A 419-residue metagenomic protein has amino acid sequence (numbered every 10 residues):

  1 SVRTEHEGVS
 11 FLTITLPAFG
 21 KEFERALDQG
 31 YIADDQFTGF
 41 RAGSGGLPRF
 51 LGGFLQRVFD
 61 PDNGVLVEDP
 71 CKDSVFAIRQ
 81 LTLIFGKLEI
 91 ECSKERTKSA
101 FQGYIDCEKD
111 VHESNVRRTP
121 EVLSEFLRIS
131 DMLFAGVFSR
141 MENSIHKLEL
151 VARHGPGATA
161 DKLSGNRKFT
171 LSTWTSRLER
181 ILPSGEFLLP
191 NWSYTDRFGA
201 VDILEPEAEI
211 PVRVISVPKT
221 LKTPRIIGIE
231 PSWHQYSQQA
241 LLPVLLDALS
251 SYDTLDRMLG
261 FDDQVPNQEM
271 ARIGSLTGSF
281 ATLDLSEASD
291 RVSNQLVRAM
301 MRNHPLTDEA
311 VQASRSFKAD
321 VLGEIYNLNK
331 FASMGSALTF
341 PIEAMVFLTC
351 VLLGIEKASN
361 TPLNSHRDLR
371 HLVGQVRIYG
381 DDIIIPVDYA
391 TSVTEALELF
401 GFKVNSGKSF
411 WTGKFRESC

Functional and structural regions predicted by a protein language model:
S1-R213: Non-catalytic, polymerase-adjacent accessory regions of viral genome-replication enzymes
E5, L182-P183, F187-C419: Core nucleotidyl-transferase/polymerase catalytic module
